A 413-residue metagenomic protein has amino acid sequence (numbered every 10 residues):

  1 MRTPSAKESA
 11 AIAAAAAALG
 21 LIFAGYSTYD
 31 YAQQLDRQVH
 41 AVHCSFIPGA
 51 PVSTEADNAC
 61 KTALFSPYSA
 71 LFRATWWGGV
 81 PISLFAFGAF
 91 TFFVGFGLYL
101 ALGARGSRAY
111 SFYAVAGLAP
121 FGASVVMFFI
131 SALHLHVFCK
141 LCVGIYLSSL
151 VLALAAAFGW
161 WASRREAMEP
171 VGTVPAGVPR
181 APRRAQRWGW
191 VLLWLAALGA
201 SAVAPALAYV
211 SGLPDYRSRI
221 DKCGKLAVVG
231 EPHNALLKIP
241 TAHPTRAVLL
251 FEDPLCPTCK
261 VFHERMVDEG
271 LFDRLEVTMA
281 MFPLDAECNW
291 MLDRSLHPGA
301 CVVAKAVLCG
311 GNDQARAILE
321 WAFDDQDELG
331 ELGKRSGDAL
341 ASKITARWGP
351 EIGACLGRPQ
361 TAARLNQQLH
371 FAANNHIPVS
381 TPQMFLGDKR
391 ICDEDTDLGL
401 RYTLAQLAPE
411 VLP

Functional and structural regions predicted by a protein language model:
M1-S5, R165-G189: Membrane-interfacial, low-structure loops and terminal tails that flank and connect transmembrane helices in multi-pass
E8-L35: N-terminal signal-anchor transmembrane alpha helix
L19, L249, P254, K260-S342 (+1 more regions): Structural alpha/beta surface segment adjacent to cysteine/selenocysteine redox centers across thiol/disulfide enzymes
D30-A41, G122-L150: Interfacial helix-loop-helix junctions of multi-pass membrane proteins
Y31-G78: Extracytosolic (periplasmic/ER-lumenal) interhelical loops and adjacent juxtamembrane/interface segments of multi-pass
V80-L102, A123: Hydrophobic alpha-helical transmembrane segments
P179-S211: Internal/C-terminal transmembrane anchor helices
W188, L192, A196, T245 (+3 more regions): C-terminal cap of thioredoxin/glutaredoxin-like
